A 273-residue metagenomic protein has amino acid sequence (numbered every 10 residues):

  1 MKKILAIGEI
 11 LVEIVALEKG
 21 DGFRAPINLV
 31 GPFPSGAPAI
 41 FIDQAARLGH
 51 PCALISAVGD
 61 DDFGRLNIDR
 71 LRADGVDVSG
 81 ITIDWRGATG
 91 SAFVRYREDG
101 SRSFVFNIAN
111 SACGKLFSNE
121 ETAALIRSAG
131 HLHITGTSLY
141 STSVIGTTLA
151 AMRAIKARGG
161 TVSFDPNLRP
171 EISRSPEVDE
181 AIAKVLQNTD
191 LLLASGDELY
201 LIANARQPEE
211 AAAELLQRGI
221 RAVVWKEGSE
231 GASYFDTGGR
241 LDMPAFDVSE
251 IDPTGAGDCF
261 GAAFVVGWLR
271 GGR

Functional and structural regions predicted by a protein language model:
M1-D77: Glycine-rich phosphate/adenosyl-contacting loop at the front of the ribokinase-like
M1-L5, R153-A157, N204, P208-R273: Conserved phosphate-binding/catalytic region of the ribokinase-like
K3-L5, V12, G130-H131, L191 (+1 more regions): Structural motif
F23, P51-I134: Conserved N-terminal subdomain of the carbohydrate kinase-like
A45, S195, G257: Short, conserved phosphate/pyrophosphate- and ester-handling motifs at nucleotide-, phospho-/glycolipid
P51, T161, L191, R221-A222: Proline-centered loop/turn at the N-terminus of a beta-strand
H131, T137-E214, E230-G231: Conserved beta-alpha-beta core of the PfkB/ribokinase-like small-molecule kinase fold
